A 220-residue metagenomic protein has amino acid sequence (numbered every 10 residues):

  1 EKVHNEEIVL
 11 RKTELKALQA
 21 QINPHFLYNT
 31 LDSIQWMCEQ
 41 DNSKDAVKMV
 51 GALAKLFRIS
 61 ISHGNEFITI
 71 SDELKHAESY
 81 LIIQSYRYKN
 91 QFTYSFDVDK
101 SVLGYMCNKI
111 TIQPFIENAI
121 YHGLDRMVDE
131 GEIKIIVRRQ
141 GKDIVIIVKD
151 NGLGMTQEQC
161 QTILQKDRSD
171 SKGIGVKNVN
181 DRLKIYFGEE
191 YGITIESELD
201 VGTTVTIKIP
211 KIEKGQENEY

Functional and structural regions predicted by a protein language model:
E1-E196, G202-K208: Two-component histidine phosphotransfer core
Y191-T194, G215-Y220: Compact Cys/His-rich metal-coordination microdomains
